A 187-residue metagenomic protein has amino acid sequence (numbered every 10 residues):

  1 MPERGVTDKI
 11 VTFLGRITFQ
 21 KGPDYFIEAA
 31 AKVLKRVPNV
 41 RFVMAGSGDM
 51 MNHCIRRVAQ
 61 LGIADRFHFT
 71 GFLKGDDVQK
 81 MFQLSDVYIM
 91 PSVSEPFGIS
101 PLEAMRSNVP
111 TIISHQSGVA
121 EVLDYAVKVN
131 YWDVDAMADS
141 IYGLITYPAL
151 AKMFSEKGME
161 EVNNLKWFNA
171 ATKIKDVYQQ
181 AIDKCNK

Functional and structural regions predicted by a protein language model:
R4-K21, I27-A30: Conserved donor-binding/catalytic core segment of Leloir-type glycosyltransferases
I55-L73: Nucleotide-activated donor-binding/catalytic signature segment of Leloir-type glycosyltransferases, i.e., the conserved
F72-L73, K80-S85: Short alpha-helical donor nucleotide-sugar binding micro-motif in glycosyltransferases
V93: Aromatic "clamp/platform" in nucleotide-sugar-dependent glycosyltransferases that forms part of the donor/acceptor
G98-P101, V119: Short glycine/serine-rich donor-binding loops of glycosyltransferases
P110-I113: Short hydrophobic beta-strand element within catalytic cores of glycosyltransferases and related nucleotide-activated
A126-D135, G143-P148: Conserved acidic donor-binding segment of nucleotide-sugar-dependent glycosyltransferases
A149-Q179: A charged, aromatic-enriched C-terminal amphipathic alpha-helix characteristic of glycosyltransferases across folds
